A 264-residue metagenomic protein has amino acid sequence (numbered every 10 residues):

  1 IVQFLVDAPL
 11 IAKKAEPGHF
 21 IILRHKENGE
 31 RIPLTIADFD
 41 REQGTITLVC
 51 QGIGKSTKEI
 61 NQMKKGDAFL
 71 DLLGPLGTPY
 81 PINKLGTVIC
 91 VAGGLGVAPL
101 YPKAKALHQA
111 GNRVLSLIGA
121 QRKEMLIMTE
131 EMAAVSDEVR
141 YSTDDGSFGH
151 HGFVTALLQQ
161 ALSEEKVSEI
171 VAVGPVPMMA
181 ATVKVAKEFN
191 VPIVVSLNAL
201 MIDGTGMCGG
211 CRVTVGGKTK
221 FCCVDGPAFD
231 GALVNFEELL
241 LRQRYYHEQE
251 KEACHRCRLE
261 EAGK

Functional and structural regions predicted by a protein language model:
I1-K65: Ferredoxin-reductase
L23, D71-L72, V213: A generic structural signal for residues embedded in beta-strands
K26, G74-P75, G216: Short, surface-exposed secondary-structure boundary micro-motifs
G29-A37, L76-G86, C223: Short, Lys/Arg- and Gly-enriched loop/turn segments at beta-strand edges
K55-I202: FNR/FR-type flavoprotein reductase catalytic core
P99, V176, N198-A228, E252-E261: Local cysteine-cluster metal-coordination motifs and their immediate loop/turn environment, predominantly Fe-S cluster
P227-C254: Short microdomains enriched in Cys/His and/or Lys/Arg
